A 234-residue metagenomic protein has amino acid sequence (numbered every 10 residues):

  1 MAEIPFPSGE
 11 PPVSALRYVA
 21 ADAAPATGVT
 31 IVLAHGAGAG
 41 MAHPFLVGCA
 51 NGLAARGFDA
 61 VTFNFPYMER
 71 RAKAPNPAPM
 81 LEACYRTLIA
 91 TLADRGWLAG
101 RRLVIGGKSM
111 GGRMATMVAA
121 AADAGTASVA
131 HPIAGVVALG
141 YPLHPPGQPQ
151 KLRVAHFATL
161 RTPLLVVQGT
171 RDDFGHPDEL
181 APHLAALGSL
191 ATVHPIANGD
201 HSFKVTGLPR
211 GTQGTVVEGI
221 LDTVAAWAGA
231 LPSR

Functional and structural regions predicted by a protein language model:
E3-R102, D200-V216: Serine-hydrolase catalytic machinery in alpha/beta-hydrolase-like enzymes
L46, Q150-R153, T162, H176-L184: Short alpha-helix in the alpha/beta-hydrolase fold that links the catalytic acid
Y85-T162: Primarily recognizes the serine-hydrolase "nucleophile elbow" in alpha/beta-hydrolase and SGNH/GDSL folds
L160-R161, V166-Q168, D172: Short beta-strand/loop motif that positions the catalytic acidic residue of the alpha/beta-hydrolase fold
T170-G175, H201-S202: Acidic catalytic loop of the alpha/beta-hydrolase fold
L187-K204: Catalytic histidine neighborhood in serine/cysteine hydrolases with alpha/beta-hydrolase-type architecture
G207-R234: Catalytic active-site module of serine/aspartate enzymes centered on a nucleophile-bearing elbow/loop
